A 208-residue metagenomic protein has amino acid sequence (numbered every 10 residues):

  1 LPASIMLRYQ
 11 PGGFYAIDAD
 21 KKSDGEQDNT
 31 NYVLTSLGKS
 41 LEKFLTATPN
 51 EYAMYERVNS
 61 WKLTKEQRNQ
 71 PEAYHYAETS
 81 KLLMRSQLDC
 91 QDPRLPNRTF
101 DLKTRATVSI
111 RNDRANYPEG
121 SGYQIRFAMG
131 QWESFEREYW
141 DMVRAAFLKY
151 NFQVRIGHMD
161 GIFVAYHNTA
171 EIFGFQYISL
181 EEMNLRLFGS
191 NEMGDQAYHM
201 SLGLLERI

Functional and structural regions predicted by a protein language model:
L1-L88, D92, P96: Metal-dependent nuclease catalytic cores that hydrolyze phosphodiester bonds in DNA/RNA, characterized by
L7, F14-I17, G122-F127, G161-V164 (+1 more regions): Hydrophobic transmembrane signal anchors and adjacent membrane-proximal interface regions, especially in viral
D20-K21, D28-Y32, D113-N116, G161 (+2 more regions): Nucleic-acid-interacting cores, centered on viral/eukaryotic replication and modification enzymes
Y76-S80, E136-F147, N191, D195: Short, charged/polar micro-motifs that form catalytic or ligand-binding hotspots
L82-L83, Q87-R94, R98-L102, D141-H167: Conserved catalytic-core segments centered on acid/base and nucleophilic motifs
D89-E136: Conserved catalytic cores of phosphodiester-cleaving nucleases, focusing on short active-site segments
R137-Y139, F152, I156-I208: Metal-dependent nuclease catalytic regions and adjoining charged, substrate-binding loops involved in nucleic-acid end
